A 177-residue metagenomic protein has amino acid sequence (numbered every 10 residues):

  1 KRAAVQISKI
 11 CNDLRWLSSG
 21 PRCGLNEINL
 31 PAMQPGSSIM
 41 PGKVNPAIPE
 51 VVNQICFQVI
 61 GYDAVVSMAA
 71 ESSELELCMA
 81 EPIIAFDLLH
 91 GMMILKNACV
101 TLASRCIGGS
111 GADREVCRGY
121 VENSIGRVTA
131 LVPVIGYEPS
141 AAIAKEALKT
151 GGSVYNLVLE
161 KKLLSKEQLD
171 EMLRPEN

Functional and structural regions predicted by a protein language model:
K1-D13: Helix-rich catalytic cores of soluble enzyme domains
N12, S19-N177: Catalytic-core signal marking the mid-to-C-terminal active-site face
